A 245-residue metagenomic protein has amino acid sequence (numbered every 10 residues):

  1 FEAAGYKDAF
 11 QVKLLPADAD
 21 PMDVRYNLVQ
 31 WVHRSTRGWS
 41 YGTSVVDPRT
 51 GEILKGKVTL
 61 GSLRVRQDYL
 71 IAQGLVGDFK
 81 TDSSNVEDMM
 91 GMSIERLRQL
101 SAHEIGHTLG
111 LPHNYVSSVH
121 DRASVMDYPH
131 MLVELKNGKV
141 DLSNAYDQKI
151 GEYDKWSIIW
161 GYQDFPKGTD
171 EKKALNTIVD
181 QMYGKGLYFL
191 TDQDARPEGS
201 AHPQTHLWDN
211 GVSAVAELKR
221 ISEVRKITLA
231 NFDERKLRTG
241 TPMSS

Functional and structural regions predicted by a protein language model:
F1-T108, M131-L135, I159: Metzincin-family zinc-dependent endopeptidase catalytic domain
A17-D18, V116, R122-A123: Short secondary-structure capping/turn micro-motifs that flank functional sites
G61, Y69, L75, S117 (+2 more regions): Hydrophobic alpha-helical segments
I105-H120: Catalytic Zn2+-binding segment of zinc metalloproteases
H120-S245: Conserved catalytic/binding loops enriched for acidic/polar residues
